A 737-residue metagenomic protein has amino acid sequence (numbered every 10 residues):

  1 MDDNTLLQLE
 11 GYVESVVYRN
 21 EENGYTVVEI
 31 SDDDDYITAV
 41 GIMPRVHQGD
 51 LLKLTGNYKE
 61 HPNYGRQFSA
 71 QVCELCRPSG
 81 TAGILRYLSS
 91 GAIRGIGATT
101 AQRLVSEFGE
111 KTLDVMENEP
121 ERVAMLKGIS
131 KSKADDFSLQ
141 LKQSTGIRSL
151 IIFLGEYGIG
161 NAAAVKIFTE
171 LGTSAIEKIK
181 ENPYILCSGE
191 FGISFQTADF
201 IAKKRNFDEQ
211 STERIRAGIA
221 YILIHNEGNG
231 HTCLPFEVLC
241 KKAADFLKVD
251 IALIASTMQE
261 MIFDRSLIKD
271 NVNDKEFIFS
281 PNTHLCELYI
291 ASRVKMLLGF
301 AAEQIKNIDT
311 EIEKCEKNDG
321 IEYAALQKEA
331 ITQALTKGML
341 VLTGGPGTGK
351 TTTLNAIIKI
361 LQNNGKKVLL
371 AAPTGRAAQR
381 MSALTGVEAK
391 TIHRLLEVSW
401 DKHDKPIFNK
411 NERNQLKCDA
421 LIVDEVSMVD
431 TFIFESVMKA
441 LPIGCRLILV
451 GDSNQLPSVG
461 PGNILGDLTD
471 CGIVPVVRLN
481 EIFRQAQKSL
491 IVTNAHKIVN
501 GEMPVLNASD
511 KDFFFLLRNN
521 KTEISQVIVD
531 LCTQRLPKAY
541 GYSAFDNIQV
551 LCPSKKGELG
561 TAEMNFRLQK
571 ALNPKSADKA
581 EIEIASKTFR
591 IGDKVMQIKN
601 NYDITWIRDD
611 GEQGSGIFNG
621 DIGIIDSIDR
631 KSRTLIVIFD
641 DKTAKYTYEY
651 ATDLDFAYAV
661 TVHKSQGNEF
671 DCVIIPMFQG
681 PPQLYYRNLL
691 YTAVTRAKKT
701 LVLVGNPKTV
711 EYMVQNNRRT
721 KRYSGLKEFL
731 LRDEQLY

Functional and structural regions predicted by a protein language model:
T5-N20, G56, I622-D626: Structural detector for short beta-strands of small beta-barrel domains
Y18-E29, K631-I636: Short aromatic-glycine-enriched beta-strand elements
Y25-S31, T38-A39, H47-K275, M296 (+3 more regions): Accessory alpha-helical DNA-binding modules that contact the DNA backbone or grooves
G155, R214, I224-H225, K269-E329: Pre-P-loop entry segment of helicase/translocase ATPase cores
L342, L370: Hydrophobic anchor at the beta1->P-loop junction of P-loop NTPases
A356, I360, N364-K366, A372-L384 (+8 more regions): Conserved helicase motor core of SF1/SF2 NTP-dependent helicases
S453-S615, Y737: Conserved helicase motor core of P-loop NTPases
D609, N619-Y737: C-terminal accessory regions
